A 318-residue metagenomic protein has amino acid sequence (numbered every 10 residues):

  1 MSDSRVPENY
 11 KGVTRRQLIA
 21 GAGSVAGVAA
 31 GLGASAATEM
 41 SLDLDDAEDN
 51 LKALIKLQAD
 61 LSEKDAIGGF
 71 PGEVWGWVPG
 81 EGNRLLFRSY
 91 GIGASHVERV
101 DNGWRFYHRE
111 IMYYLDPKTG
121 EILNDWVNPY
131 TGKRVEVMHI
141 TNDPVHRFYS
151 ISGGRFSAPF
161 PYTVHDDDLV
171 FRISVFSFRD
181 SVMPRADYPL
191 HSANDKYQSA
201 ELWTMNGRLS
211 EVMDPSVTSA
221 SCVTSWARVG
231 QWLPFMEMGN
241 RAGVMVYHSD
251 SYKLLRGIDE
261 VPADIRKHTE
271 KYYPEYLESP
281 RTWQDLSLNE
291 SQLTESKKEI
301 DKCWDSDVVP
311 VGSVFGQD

Functional and structural regions predicted by a protein language model:
M1-V13: N-terminal secretory signal peptides
G12-Q17, A26-D43: N-terminal twin-arginine translocation
R15, A47-N50, L169: Short amphipathic alpha-helical segments that mediate assembly, nucleic-acid/protein binding, or membrane association
M40-Y114, K302-Q317: N-terminal segment immediately downstream of the Sec signal-peptide cleavage site in secreted/extracellular proteins
G82, F87-S216: Predominantly extracellular/secreted and cell-surface proteins with exposed, flexible low-complexity segments
G207-P234: Mature extracytoplasmic/lumenal regions of exported proteins
G230-D318: Edge beta-strand at a domain terminus
